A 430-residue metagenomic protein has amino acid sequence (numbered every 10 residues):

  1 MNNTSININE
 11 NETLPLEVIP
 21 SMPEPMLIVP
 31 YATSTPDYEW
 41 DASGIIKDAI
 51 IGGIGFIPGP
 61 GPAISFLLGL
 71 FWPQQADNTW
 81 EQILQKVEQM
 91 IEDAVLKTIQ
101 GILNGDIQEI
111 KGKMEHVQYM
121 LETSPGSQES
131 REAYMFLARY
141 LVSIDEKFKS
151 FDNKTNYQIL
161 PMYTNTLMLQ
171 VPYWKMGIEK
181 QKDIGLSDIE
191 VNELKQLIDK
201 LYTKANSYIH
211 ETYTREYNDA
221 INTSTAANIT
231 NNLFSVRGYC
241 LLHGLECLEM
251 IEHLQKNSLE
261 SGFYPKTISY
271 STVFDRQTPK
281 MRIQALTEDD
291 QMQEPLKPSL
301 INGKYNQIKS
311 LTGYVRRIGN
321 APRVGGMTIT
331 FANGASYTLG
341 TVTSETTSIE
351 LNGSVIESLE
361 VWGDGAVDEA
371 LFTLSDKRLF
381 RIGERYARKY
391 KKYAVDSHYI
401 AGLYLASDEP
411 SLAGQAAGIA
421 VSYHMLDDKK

Functional and structural regions predicted by a protein language model:
S5-P23, P30-W40, Q75-D289: Membrane-insertive, amphipathic helical modules of secreted toxins and fusogens
N9-E12, E17, Y31, F56 (+2 more regions): Peripheral, non-catalytic segments of secretory and membrane proteins
Y31-P60: Membrane-penetrating hydrophobic segments
P60, I64, L68-N78: Short hydrophobic alpha-helical membrane-entry/anchor segments
Y208-K430: Lectin-type carbohydrate-recognition ectodomains
